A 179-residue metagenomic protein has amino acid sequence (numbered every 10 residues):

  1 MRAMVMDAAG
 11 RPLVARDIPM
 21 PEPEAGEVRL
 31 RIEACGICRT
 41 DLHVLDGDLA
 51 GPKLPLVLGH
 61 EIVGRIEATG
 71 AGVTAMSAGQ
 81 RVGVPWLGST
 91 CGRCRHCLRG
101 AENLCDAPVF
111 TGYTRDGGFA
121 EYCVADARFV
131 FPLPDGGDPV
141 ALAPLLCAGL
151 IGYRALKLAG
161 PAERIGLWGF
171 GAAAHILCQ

Functional and structural regions predicted by a protein language model:
G10-A15, G47-L49, Y113: Short gly/ser/thr-rich secondary-structure transition/capping motifs
P19-M20, K53-G59, T111-R115, E121: Short Gly/Pro-enriched turn/cap motifs at secondary-structure boundaries
P21-C35, D46-R95, F129, P134-G137: Glycine-rich beta-strand-centered segment in the early N-terminal region that forms part of a ligand/cofactor-binding
T40-H43: Cytochrome P450 core scaffold surrounding the K-helix E-X-X-R motif and the conserved "meander" helix-loop region
A75-M76, L87-F131: Cysteine-cluster motifs in flexible loop/terminal segments that predominantly coordinate metals
V82, D135-Q179: Mid-domain Rossmann-like dinucleotide-binding core that forms the NAD(H)/NADP(H) cofactor-binding site
